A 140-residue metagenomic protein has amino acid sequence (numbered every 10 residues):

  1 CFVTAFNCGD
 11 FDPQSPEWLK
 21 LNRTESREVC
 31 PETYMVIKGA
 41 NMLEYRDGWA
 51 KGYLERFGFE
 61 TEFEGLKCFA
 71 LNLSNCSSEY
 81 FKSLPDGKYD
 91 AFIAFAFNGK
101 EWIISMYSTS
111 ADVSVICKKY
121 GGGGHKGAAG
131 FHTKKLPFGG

Functional and structural regions predicted by a protein language model:
C1-G58: Hydrophobic, aromatic-enriched interface-forming segments
R46-G140: Gly/His-enriched, cation/cofactor- and phosphate-binding structural elements
